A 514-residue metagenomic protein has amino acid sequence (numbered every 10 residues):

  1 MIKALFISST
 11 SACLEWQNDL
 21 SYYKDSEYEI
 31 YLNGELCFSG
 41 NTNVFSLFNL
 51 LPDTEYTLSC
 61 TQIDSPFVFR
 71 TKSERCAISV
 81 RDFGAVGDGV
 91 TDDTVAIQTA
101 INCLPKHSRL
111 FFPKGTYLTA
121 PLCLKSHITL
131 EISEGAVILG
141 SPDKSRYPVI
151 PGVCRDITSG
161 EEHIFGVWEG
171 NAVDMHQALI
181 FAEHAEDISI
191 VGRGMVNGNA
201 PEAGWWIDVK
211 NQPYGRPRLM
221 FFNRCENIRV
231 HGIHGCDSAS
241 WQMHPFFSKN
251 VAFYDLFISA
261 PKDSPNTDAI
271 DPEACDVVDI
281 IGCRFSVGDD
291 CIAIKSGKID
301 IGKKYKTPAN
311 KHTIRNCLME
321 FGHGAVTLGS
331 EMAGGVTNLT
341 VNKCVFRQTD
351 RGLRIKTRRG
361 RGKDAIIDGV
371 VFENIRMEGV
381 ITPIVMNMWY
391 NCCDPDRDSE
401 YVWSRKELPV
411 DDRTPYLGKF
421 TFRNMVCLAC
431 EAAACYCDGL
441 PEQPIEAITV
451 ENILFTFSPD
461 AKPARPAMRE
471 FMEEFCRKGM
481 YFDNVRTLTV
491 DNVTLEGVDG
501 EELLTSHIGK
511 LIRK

Functional and structural regions predicted by a protein language model:
M1-K514: Extracellular/periplasmic carbohydrate-active domains that bind, remodel, or depolymerize complex polysaccharides
